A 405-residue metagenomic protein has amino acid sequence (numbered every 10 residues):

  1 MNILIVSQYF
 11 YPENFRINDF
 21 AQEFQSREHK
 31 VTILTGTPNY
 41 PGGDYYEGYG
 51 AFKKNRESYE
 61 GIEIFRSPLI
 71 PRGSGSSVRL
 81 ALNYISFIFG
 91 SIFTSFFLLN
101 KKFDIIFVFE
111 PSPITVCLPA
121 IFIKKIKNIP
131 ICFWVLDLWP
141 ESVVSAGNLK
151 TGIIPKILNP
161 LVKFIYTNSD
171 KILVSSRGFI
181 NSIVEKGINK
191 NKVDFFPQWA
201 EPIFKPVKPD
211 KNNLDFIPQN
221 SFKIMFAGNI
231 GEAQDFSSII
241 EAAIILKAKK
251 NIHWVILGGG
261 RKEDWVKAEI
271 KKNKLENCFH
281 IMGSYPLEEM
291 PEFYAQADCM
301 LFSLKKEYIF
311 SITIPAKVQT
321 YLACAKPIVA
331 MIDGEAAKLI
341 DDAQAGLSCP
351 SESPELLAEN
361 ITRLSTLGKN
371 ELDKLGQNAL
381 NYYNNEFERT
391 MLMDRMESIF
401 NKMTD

Functional and structural regions predicted by a protein language model:
M1-E60, A248: N-terminal subdomain of nucleotide-sugar transferases
F20, F96, T115, F122-I126 (+1 more regions): Membrane-proximal helix-turn-helix segments that form the acceptor-binding/catalytic region of lipid-linked
T37, G178, F196-W199: Carbohydrate-associated surface elements
D170, C278, Y294-S311, K326: Acidic donor-binding loop of glycosyltransferase active sites
K211, L356, K369-N401: A charged, aromatic-enriched C-terminal amphipathic alpha-helix characteristic of glycosyltransferases across folds
F216-Q234, I239-A243, V255: Conserved donor-binding/catalytic core segment of Leloir-type glycosyltransferases
L257-G258, D264-P291: Nucleotide-activated donor-binding/catalytic signature segment of Leloir-type glycosyltransferases, i.e., the conserved
E335-R363, N370: Change "using UDP/GDP/dTDP sugars" to "using nucleotide sugars
